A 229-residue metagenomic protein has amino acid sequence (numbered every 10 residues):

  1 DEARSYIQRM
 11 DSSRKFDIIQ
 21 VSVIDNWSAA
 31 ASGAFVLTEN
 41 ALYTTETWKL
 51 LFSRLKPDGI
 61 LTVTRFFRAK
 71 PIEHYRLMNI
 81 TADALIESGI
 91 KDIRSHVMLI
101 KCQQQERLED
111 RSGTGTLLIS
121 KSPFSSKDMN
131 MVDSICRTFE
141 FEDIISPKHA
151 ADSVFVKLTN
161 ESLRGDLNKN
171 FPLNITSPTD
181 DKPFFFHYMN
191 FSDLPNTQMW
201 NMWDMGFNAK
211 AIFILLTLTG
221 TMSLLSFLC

Functional and structural regions predicted by a protein language model:
D1-K91: The AdoMet/dcAdoMet-binding core of the Class I SAM-like
S12-S13, D92-C229: Soluble small-group transferase modules, centered on the S-adenosyl donor enzyme superfamily
